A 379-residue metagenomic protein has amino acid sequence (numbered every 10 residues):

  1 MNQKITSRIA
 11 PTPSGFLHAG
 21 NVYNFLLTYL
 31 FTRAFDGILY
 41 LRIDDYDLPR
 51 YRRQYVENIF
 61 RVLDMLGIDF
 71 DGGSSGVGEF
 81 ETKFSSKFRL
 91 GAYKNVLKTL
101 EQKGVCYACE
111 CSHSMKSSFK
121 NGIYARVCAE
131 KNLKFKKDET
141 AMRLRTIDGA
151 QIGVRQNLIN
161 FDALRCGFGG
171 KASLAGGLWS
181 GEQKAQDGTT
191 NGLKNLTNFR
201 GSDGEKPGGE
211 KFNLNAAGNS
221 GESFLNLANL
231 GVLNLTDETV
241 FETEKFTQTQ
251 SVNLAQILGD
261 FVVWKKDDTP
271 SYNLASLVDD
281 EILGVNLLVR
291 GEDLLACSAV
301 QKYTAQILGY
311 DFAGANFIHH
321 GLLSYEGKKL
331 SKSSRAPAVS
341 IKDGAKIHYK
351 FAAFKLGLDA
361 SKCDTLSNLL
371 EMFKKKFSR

Functional and structural regions predicted by a protein language model:
M1-F16, L39, L66, G73 (+6 more regions): Non-catalytic terminal extensions that flank enzyme cores
M1-K120, N229, E281, E292-G314: N-terminal Rossmann-like or analogous alpha/beta NTP/dinucleotide-binding catalytic cores that position adenine
V56, L90, H113, N121 (+5 more regions): Alpha-helix initiation and N-capping motif
R61, N95, T99, S118 (+5 more regions): Charged/polar, solvent-exposed surface patches and flexible loops
S75-T82, L144, G309-A313, Y325-G327 (+1 more regions): Low-complexity, flexible helical/coil segments
G76-T82, S114-M115, I318, D364-K375: Short linear loop/turn motifs
K103, A108-S173, N213-G218, E222-I341: Active-site cores that bind ATP or allylic diphosphates and position pyrophosphate for catalysis
